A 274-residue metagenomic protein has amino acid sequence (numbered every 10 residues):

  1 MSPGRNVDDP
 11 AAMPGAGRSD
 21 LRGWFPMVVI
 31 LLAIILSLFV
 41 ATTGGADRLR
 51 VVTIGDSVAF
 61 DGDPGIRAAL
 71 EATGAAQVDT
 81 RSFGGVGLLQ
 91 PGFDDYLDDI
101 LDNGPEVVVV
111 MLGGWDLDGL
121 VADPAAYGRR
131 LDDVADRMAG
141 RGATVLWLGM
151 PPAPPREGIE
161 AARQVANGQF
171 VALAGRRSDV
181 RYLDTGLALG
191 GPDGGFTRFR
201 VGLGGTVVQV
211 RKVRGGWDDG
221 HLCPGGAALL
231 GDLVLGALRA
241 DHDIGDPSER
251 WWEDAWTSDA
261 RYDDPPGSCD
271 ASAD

Functional and structural regions predicted by a protein language model:
M1-S19: N-terminal Lys/Arg-rich, disordered targeting/topogenic segments
G15-I30: N-terminal Sec-pathway targeting helices
I35-L49, P64, H242-G245: C-terminal region of N-terminal signal peptides and the immediate post-cleavage residues of exported proteins
D47-R129, W256-A273: Conserved SGNH/GDSL esterase-like catalytic core that processes O-acyl groups on lipids and polysaccharides
P124-D133, A162-N167: Charged helix-capping and loop-helix junction motifs
G140-T144: A short helix->loop->beta-strand "cap" motif at the edges of active sites that frequently abuts
P154-D274: Catalytic His-Asp segment of secreted/periplasmic serine-dependent ester chemistry enzymes
